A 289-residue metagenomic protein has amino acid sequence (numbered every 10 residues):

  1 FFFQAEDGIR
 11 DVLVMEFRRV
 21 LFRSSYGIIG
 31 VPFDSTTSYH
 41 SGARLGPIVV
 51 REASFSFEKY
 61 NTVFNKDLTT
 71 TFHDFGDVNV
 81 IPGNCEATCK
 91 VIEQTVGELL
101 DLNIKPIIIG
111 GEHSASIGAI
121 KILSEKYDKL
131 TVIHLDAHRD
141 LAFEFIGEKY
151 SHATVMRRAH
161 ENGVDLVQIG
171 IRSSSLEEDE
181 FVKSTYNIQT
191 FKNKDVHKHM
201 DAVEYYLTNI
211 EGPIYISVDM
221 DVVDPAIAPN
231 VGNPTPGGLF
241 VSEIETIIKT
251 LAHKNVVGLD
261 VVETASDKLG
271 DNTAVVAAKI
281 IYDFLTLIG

Functional and structural regions predicted by a protein language model:
F1-L21: Single conserved hydrophobic/aromatic residue that forms the stacking wall/gate of nucleotide- or nucleobase-binding
R18-G289: Conserved alpha-helical scaffold segments that buttress catalytic/binding sites
